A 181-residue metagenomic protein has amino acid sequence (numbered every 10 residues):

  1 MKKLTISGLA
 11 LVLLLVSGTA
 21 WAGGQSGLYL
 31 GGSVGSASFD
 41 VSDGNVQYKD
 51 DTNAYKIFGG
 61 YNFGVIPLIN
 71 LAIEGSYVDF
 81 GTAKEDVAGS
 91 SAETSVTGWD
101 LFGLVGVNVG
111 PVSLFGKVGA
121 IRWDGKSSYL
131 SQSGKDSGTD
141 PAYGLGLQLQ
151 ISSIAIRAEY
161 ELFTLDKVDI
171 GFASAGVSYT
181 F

Functional and structural regions predicted by a protein language model:
M1-G27: Cleavable N-terminal export/targeting peptides
G24-L28, N53, P67-L71, W99 (+4 more regions): Outer-envelope beta-barrel architecture signal
G24-S38: Transmembrane beta-strand segments of Gram-negative outer membrane beta-barrel proteins
G32, I57-Y61, L101-V107, L145-L149 (+1 more regions): Residues on the lipid-exposed face of transmembrane beta-strands in outer-membrane beta-barrel proteins
V34-D40, N53, F63, Y77-T82 (+5 more regions): Transmembrane beta-strands of outer-membrane beta-barrel pores
S36-D51, D79-T97, R122-P141, L165-V168: Flexible, solvent-exposed loop segments that connect beta-strands
Y48-D79: N-terminal, post-signal-peptide region of Sec/Tat-exported proteins
K117, I121-W123, D136-E159, V177-S178: Outer membrane beta-barrel transmembrane domains
